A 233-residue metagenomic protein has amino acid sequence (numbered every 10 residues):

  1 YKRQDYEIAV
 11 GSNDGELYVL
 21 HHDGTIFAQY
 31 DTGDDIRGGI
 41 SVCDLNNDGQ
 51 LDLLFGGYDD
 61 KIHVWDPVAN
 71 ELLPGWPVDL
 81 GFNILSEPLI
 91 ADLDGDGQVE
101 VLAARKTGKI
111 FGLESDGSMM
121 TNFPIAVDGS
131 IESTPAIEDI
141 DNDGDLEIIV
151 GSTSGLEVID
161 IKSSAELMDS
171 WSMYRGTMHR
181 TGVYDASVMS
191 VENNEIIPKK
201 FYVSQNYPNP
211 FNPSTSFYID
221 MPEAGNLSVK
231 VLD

Functional and structural regions predicted by a protein language model:
Y1-Q4, V191: Conserved small/polar residues in nucleotide/adenosyl-binding loops
K2, G38-L45, S86-L93, E100 (+1 more regions): Beta-propeller blade termini
D5-Y6, G49-L51, G97-V99, G144-L146 (+1 more regions): Glycine-aliphatic tripeptides that mark coil-to-beta-strand junctions in extracellular and membrane proteins
I8-G11, L53-G57, V101-R105, I148-G151: Hydrophobic beta-strand segments that make up the repeating blades of beta-propeller and related beta-repeat
T25-D31, E71-D79, M119-I125: A short beta-strand motif characteristic of beta-propeller blades
D31-I40, D79-P88, I125-P135, T177-D185: Repeat-based blade/solenoid architectures
K162-D169, G182-N206: Residue-level detector of functionally pivotal "anchor" positions at catalytic/ligand-binding pockets or at interdomain
E192-Y207, F211-V231: Glycine-centered coil/turn sites that cap beta-strands in beta-rich domains
